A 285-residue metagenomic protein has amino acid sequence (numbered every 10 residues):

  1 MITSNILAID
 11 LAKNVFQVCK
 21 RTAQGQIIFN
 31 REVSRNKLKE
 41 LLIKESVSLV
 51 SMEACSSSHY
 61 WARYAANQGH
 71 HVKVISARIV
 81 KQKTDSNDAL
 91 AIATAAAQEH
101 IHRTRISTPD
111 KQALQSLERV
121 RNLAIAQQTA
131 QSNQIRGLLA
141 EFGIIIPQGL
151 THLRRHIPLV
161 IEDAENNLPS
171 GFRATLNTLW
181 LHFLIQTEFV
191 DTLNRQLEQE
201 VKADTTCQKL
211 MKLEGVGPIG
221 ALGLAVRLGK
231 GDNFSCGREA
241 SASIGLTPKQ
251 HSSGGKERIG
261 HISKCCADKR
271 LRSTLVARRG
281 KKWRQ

Functional and structural regions predicted by a protein language model:
M1-V74, K81: Glycine/alanine-rich phosphate-binding loops at beta-alpha junctions
A8-D10, V18, G25, V50 (+7 more regions): Mobile genetic element proteins and their domesticated derivatives, centered on retroelements and DNA transposons
R35, A89, C236-G237: Structural motif detector for alpha-helix initiation sites
A66, K73-R105, Q112, R154-P158 (+4 more regions): Short alpha-helix plus adjacent loop in nuclease-associated cores
D85-A95, L117-Q128: Acidic, Mg2+-coordinating catalytic module of metal-dependent nucleases/exonucleases that use a two-metal-ion mechanism
T94-I101, N122, T129, A140 (+3 more regions): Non-catalytic alpha-helical coupling and interface elements of nucleotide-dependent molecular machines and regulators
E118-K209, R270: Glycine-rich, often acidic, oxyanion-interacting loops/wings at catalytic, nucleic-acid, or phospho-protein interfaces
K209-K212, P218, L222-Q285: Phosphate-backbone recognition surface of nucleic-acid-processing proteins
